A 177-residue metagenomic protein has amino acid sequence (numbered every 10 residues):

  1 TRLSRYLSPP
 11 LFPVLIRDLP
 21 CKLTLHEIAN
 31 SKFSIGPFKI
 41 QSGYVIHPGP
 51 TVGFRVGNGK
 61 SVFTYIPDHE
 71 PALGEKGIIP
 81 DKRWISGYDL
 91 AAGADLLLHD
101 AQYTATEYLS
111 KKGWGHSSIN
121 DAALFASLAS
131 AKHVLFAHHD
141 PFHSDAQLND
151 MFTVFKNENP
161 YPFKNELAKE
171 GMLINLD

Functional and structural regions predicted by a protein language model:
T1-G77, G87-Y88, D145-D177: Binuclear metal-dependent hydrolase catalytic cores
A72-K164, A168: Cap/insert and terminal regions of metallo-dependent hydrolase folds
